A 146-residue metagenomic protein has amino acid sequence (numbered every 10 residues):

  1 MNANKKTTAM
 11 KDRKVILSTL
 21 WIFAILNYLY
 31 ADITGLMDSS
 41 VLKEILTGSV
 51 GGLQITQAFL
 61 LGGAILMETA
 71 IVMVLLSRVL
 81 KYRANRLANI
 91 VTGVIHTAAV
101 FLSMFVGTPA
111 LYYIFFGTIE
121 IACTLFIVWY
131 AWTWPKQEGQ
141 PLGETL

Functional and structural regions predicted by a protein language model:
M1-M10, Q54, W132, E138-P141: Cytoplasmic juxtamembrane interface segments
N2-N27: Cytosolic juxtamembrane helix and N-cap/initiation of the first transmembrane helix
A24-Q57, I65: Hydrophobic transmembrane helix segments
M67-L87: Juxtamembrane helix-break-helix junctions at the cytosolic face of small multi-pass alpha-helical membrane proteins
V74-S77, V100-M104, I127-A131: Structural signal for membrane-spanning alpha-helices in multi-pass inner-membrane proteins, emphasizing helix cores
N85, A98-F116: Membrane-helix boundary connector in multi-pass membrane proteins
N89-V100, F116-I127: Hydrophobic alpha-helical segments of small multi-pass membrane proteins
A122-L146: Membrane-water interface at the C-terminal end of transmembrane alpha helices
